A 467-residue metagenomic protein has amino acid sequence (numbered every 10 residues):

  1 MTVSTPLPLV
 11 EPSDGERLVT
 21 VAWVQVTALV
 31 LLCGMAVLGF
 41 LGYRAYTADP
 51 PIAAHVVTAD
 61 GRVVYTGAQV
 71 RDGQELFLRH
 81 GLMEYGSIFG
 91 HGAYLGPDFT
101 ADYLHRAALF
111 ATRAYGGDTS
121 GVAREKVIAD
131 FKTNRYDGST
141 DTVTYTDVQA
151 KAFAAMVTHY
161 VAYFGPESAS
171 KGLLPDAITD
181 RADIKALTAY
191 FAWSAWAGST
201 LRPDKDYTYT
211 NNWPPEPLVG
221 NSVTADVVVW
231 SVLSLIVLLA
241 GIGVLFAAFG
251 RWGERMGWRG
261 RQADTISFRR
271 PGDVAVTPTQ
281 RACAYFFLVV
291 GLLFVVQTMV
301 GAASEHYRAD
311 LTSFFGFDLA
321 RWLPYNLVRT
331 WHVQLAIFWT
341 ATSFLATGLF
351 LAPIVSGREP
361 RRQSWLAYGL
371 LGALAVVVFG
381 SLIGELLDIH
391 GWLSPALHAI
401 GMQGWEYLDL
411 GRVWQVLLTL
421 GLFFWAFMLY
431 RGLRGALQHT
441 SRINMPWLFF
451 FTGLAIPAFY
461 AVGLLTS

Functional and structural regions predicted by a protein language model:
T2-T66: Post-cleavage N-terminal segment of exported redox proteins
V3-L18, R255-A282, A436-I443: Membrane-interfacial, low-structure loops and terminal tails that flank and connect transmembrane helices in multi-pass
V24-R44, F77, Y85, D226-G253 (+5 more regions): Hydrophobic cores of alpha-helical transmembrane segments in multi-pass integral membrane proteins
T47-G67, H91-L95, Y103, P214-T224 (+3 more regions): Membrane-interface interhelical loops and short amphipathic "cap" helices that link adjacent transmembrane segments
T47-V227: Soluble extramembrane regions of membrane proteins in the secretory/endomembrane system
M83-I88, A93-E125, A129, R361-T419 (+1 more regions): Hydrophobic or amphipathic alpha-helical targeting/insertion segments
D204-S222, G243, A248-V274, G453-A455: Flexible inter-domain linker/hinge segments
N212-V237, G272-A282: Cytosolic-side membrane-insertion boundary helix
